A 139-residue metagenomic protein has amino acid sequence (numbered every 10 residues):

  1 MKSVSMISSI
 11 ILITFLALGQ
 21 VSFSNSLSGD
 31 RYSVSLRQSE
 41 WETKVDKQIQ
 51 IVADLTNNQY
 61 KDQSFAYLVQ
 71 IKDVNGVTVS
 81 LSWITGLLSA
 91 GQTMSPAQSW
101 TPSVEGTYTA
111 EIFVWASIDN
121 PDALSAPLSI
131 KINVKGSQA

Functional and structural regions predicted by a protein language model:
V21-D46, S137-A139: Short, compositionally biased P/S/T/A/G/V-rich stretches that sit at domain boundaries
F23, P121-A139: Short beta-strand elements
K47-I51: Structural beta-strand segments of beta-rich domains
N57-S64: A short beta-turn/strand-edge loop motif at beta-sheet boundaries
Q70-T78, S117-D119: Change "in extracellular beta-sheet-rich domains … of secreted and cell-surface proteins" to "in beta-sheet-rich domains
G86-M94: Short proline/glycine- and polar residue-rich coil/turn motifs
A97-V104, W115-S117: Short, hydrophobic beta-strand segments
